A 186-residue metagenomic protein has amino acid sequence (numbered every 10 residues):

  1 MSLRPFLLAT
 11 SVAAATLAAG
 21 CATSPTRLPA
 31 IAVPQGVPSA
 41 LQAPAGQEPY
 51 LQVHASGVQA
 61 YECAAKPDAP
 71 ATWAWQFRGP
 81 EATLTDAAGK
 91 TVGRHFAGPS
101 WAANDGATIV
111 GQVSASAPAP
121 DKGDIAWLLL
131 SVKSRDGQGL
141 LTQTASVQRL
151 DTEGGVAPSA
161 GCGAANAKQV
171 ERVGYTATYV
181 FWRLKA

Functional and structural regions predicted by a protein language model:
M1-T10: Bacterial N-terminal signal peptides that target proteins for export
L17-G20: C-terminal motif of bacterial Sec signal peptides marking the signal peptidase cleavage site
A22-S24: Bacterial signal peptide processing site
R27-V58, P67-A186: Primary mode marks residue(s) on the alpha4-beta5-alpha5 output face of response regulator receiver
